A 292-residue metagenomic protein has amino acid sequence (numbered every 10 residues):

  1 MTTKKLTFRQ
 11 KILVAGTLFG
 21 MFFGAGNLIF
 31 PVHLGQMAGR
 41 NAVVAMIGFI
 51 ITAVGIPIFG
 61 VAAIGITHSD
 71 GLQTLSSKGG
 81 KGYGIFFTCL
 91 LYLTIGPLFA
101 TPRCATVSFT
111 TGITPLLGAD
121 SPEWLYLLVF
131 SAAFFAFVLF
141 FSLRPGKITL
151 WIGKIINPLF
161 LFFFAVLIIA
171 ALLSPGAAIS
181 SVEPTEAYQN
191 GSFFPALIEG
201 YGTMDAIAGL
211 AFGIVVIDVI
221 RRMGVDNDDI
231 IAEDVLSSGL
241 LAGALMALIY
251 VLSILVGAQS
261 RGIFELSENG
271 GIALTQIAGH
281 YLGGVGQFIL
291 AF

Functional and structural regions predicted by a protein language model:
T7-L18, V43, K81-I95, L128-A133 (+2 more regions): Select transmembrane alpha-helical segments in multipass membrane proteins
L13-F23, L93, A170-A177, E186-V256 (+1 more regions): Hydrophobic, membrane-embedded alpha-helices of multi-pass small-molecule transporters
L18-F22, F87-L90, L117-L143, L159-P175 (+2 more regions): Transmembrane alpha-helical segments of multi-pass small-molecule transport proteins
H33, G84-G118: Hydrophobic transmembrane alpha-helices that form the core helical bundles of multi-pass secondary transporters
G48-S76, T88-P102: Juxtamembrane transmembrane-helix boundary signature
I51, G55, F59-G60, L159-A171 (+2 more regions): Selective recognition of specific alpha-helical transmembrane segments in multi-pass small-molecule
I66-D70, T74, F135-I156, R222-V225: Membrane-water interface regions at transmembrane-helix termini and the short interhelical loops of multi-pass membrane
G71-S77, L252-F292: TM-loop-TM module centered on a large, flexible mid-protein loop between adjacent transmembrane helices in multi-pass
